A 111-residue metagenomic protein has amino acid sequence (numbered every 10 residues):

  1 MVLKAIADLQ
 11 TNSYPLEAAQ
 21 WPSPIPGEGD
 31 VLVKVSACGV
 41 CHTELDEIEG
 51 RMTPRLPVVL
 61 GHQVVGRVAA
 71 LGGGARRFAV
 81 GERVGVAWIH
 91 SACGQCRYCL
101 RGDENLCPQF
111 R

Functional and structural regions predicted by a protein language model:
M1-I6, A69: Conserved hydrophobic/aromatic positions in well-ordered beta-strands
K4-L9, C38: Short polar catalytic/cofactor-binding loops
N12-P22: Short glycine/threonine/proline-enriched tight-turn/helix- or strand-capping micro-motif at secondary-structure
P22-C38, I48-R97, N105: Glycine-rich beta-strand-centered segment in the early N-terminal region that forms part of a ligand/cofactor-binding
H42, R97-L100, R111: Cys/His-coordinated zinc-binding microdomains
L45: Histidine-centered catalytic micro-motifs
P108: An N-cap/entry alpha-helix motif that binds or orients negatively charged groups
